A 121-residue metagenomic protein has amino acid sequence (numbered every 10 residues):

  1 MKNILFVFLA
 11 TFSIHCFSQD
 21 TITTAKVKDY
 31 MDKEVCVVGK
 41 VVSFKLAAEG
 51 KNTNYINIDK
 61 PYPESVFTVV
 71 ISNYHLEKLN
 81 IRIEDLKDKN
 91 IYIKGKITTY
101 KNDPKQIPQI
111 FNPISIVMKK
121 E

Functional and structural regions predicted by a protein language model:
M1-D20: Bacterial Sec-dependent N-terminal signal peptides
Q19-E121: OB-fold single-stranded nucleic acid-binding module
